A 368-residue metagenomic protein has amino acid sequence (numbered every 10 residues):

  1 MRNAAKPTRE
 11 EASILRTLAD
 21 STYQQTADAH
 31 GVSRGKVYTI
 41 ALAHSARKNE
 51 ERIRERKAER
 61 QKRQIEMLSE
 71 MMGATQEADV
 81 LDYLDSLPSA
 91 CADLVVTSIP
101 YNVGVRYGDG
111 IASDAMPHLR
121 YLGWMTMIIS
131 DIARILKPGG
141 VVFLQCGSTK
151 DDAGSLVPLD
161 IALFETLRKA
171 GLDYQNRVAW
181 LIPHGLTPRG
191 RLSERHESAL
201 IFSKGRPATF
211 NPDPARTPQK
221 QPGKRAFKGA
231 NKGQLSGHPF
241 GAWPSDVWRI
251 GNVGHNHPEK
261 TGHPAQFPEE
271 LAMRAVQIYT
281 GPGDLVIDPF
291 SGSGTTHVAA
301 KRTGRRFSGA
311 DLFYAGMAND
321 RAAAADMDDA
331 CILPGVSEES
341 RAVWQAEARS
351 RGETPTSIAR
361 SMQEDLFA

Functional and structural regions predicted by a protein language model:
M1-I14: Short, Lys/Arg-enriched anionic-surface-contact patches
I14-L15, V37: An aromatic-rich alpha-helical recognition segment common to small helix-rich domains
L15-L18, P289: Short alpha-helical segment immediately N-terminal to, or the first helix within, an HTH/HTH-like DNA-binding domain
D20-T22, D284: Residue-level signal for the short linker/turn that defines the boundary of a DNA-recognition helix
T22-L42: Short, basic interhelical loop/turn and adjoining N-cap of the next helix at nucleic-acid- or acidic-partner-contacting
A27, R34-K36, R47, E66-N319 (+1 more regions): Core catalytic lobe of class I
S45-R63, A330-P334: Short Lys/Arg-enriched helix C-cap and helix-to-coil transition segments that create basic nucleic-acid-contact patches
G316-A368: PRPP-dependent phosphoribosyltransferase catalytic core
